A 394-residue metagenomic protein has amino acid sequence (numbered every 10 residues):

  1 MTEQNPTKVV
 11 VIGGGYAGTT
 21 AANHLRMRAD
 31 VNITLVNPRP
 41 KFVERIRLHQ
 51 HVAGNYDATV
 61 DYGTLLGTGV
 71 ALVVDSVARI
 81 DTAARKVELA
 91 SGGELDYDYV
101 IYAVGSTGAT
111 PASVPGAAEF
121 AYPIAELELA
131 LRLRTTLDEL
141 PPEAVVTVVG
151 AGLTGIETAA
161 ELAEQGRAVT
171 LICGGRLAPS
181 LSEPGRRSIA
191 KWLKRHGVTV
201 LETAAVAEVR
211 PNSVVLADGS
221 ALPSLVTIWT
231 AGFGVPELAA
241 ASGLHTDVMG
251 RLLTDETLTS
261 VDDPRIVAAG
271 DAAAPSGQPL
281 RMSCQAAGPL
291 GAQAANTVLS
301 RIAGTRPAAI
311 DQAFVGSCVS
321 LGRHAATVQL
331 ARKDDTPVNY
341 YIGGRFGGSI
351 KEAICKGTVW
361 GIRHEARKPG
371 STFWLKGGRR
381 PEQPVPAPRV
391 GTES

Functional and structural regions predicted by a protein language model:
T2-A71, E157-E183, E393-S394: Beta1-alpha1 glycine-rich phosphate/pyrophosphate-binding loop at the start of Rossmann-like nucleotide-binding domains
T2-P6, V70-V145, I228: FAD-binding core/adjacent interface of flavoenzyme oxidoreductases
E3, R323-S394: C-terminal auxiliary extensions adjacent to catalytic cores
G14, V104-G105, P111, D218 (+1 more regions): Glycine-rich, N-terminal phosphate-binding loop of Rossmann-like dinucleotide-binding domains
A71-I80, A84-V87, L95, Q165-E256 (+1 more regions): A Rossmann-like FAD-binding core segment of flavoenzymes
A117-P142, A221-P289, N296: FAD-site-proximal beta/loop scaffold in flavoenzymes
Q285-C318: Internal hydrophobic alpha-helix adjacent to the cofactor/substrate pocket in enzyme cavities
